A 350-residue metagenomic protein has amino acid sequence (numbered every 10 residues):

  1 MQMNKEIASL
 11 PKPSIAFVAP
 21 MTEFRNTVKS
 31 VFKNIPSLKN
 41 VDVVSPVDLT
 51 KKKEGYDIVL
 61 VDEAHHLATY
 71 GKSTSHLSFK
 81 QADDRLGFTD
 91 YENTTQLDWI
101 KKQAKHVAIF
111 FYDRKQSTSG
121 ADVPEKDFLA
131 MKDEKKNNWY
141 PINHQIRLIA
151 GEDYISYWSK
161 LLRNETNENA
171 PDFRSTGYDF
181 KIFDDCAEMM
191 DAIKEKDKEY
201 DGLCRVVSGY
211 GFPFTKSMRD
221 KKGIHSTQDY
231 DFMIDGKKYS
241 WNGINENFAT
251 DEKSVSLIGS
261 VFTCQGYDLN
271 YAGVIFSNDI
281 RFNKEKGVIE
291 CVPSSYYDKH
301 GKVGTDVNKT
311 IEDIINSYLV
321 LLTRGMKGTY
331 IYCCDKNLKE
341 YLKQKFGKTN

Functional and structural regions predicted by a protein language model:
M1: Walker A/P-loop
N4-I15: Conserved SF1/SF2 helicase motif Ia
S14-A16, Y56-V59, V107-F110, N138-Y140 (+3 more regions): Beta-sheet entry/capping signal
S14-S30: Conserved Walker A/P-loop ATP-binding site and its immediately adjacent core in helicase/helicase-like ATPase domains
S37-E199: Conserved P-loop NTPase catalytic core
A104-I109, E252-N350: C-terminal accessory regions
S117-P124, E134-K286: Conserved helicase/translocase motor-coupling segment
V123-K135, K222-Y230, C334-N350: C-terminal/domain-terminus segments
